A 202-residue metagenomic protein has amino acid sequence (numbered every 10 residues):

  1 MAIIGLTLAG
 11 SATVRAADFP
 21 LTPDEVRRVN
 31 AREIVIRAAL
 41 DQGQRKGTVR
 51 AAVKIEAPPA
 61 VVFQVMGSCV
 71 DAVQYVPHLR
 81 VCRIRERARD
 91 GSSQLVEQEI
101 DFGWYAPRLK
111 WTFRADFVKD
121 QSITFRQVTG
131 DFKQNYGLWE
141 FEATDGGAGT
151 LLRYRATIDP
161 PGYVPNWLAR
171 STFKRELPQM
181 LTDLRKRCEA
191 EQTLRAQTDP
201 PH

Functional and structural regions predicted by a protein language model:
M1-A9: Bacterial N-terminal signal peptides
V14-R87, Q179, P201-H202: Hydrophobic ligand-binding cavity/cleft-lining segments
V26, A52, R83, R114 (+1 more regions): Short, surface-exposed charged micro-motifs
E33, Q127-R175, Q179: Beta-strand/loop substructures that line and gate deep hydrophobic ligand-binding cavities in soluble
A39-K46, K54, V73, P77 (+3 more regions): Glycine-rich portal/gate segments that line the openings of hydrophobic small-molecule binding cavities
T48-V53, P59-V61, D101, Q127 (+1 more regions): Second-shell loop/turn segments in exported
V62-F63, A72, A115, F141 (+2 more regions): Hydrophobic pocket/interface hotspot
